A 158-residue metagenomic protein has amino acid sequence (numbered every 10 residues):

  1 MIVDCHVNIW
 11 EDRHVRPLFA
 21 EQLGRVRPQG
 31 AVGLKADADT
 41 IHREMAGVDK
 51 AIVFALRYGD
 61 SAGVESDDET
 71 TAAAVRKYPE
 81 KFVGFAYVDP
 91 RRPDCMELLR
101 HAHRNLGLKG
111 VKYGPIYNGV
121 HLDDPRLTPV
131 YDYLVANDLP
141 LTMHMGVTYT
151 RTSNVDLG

Functional and structural regions predicted by a protein language model:
M1-A62: An N-terminally biased module of ancient metal coordination in phosphate/nucleic-acid-related enzymes
R13-P17, T152-G158: Histidine/acidic-residue-rich catalytic or RNA/ligand-binding cores of hydrolases and nuclease-related proteins
K50, Y58-D156: Active-site gating/metal-coordination segments in enzymes
